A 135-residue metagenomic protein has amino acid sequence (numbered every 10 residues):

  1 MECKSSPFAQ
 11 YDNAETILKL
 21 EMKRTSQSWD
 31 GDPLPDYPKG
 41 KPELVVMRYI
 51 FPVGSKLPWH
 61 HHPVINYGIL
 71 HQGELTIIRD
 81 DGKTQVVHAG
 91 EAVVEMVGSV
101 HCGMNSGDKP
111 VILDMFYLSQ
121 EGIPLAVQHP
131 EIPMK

Functional and structural regions predicted by a protein language model:
M1-E43, H129-K135: A short, N-terminal "cap"/entry segment at the start of jelly-roll beta-barrel domains of the cupin/DSBH fold
K4-S6, K109-L113, S119-Q120, L125-K135: Extended, low-polarity transmembrane helix blocks
K39-P42, G54-I69: A short beta-loop-beta micro-motif enriched in histidine and acidic residues
V45, V64, V97: Exposed loop/turn and edge beta-strand positions of beta-sandwich/beta-sheet ligand-binding modules
V46-I50: Short proline/glycine- and basic residue-enriched helix-capping loop/turn segments at helix->loop/beta transitions
F51, D81-G98: Short acidic-glycine-tyrosine-enriched beta hairpin
H62-D81, E91: Glycine- and acidic-residue-biased ligand/ion/polar-headgroup-sensing regions
H88-A89, V97-I123: Ligand-binding loop in jelly-roll beta-barrel domains
